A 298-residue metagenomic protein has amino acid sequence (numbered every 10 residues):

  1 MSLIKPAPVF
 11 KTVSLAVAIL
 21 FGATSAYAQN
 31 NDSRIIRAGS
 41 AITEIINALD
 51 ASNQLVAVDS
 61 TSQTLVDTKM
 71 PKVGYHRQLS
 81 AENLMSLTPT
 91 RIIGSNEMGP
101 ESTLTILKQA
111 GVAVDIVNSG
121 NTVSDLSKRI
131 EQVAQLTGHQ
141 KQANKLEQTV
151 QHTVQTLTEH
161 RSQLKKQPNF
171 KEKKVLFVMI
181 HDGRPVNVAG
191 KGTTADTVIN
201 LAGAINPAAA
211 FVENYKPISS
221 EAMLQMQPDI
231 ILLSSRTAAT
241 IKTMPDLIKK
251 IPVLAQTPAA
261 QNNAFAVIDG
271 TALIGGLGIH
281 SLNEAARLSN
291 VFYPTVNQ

Functional and structural regions predicted by a protein language model:
K11-G22: Bacterial N-terminal signal peptides
T24-A28: Sec/Tat signal peptide C-region and signal peptidase I cleavage site
S33-I46, Q142-A202: Basic- and aromatic-lined ligand-binding clefts that recognize polyanionic substrates
S33-R34, S124-Q135, N144, Q155 (+1 more regions): Structured C-terminal subdomain patch of bacterial secreted/periplasmic proteins
R34-M98, P207: A short, structured surface patch at a secondary-structure boundary
D59, K191-Y215, S234-S235, V267: His/Asp/Glu-enriched short active-site or ligand-binding loop at hydrolase and phosphoryl-transfer sites
Q63, L104-L136, Q140, A266: Flexible loop/hinge segments that line or gate small-molecule binding clefts
A81-T88, A110, I218-Q227: Short helices/loops that flank or line small-molecule/ion binding pockets
